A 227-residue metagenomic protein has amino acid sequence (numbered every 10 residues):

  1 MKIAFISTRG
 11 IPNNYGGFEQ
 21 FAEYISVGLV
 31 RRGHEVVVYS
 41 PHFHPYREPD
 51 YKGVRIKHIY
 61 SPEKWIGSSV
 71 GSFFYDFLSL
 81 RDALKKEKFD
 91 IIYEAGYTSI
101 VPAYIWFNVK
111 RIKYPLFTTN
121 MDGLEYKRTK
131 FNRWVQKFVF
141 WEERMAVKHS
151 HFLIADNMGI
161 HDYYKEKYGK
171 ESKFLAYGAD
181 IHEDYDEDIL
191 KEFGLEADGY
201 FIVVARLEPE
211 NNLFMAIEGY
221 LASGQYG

Functional and structural regions predicted by a protein language model:
A4, I154, G194-N211, I217-A222: Conserved donor-binding/catalytic core segment of Leloir-type glycosyltransferases
T8-N14, G28-G67, G159-K165: N-terminal strand-loop element at the rim of the active site of nucleotide-sugar-dependent glycosyltransferases
G53-R81, T129-V135: A short, charged, and often flexible helix/loop element on the N-terminal side of the glycosyltransferase catalytic
G67, I100-V101, T118-V135, H149-F152 (+1 more regions): A short, histidine- and acid-enriched strand-loop-helix "catalytic/donor-clamping" loop that lines the nucleotide-sugar
G71-L84, F89-D122: An aromatic- and histidine-rich active-site surface loop
R81, V135-L153: Membrane-proximal helix-turn-helix segments that form the acceptor-binding/catalytic region of lipid-linked
K130, K173, G178-E196: Acidic anion/phosphate-binding donor-loop and adjacent secondary structure in glycosyltransferase catalytic cores
V147-F174, A179-E183: A short, active-site helix/loop in glycosyltransferases that binds the activated sugar's phosphate group
